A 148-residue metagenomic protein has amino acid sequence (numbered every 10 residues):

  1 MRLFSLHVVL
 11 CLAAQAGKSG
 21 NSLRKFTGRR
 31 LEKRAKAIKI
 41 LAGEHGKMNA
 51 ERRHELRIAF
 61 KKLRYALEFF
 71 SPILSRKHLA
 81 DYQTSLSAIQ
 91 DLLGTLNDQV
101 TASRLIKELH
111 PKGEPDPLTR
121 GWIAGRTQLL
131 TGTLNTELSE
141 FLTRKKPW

Functional and structural regions predicted by a protein language model:
M1-W148: Cationic, histidine-enriched alpha-helical/coil surfaces that engage anionic ligands
